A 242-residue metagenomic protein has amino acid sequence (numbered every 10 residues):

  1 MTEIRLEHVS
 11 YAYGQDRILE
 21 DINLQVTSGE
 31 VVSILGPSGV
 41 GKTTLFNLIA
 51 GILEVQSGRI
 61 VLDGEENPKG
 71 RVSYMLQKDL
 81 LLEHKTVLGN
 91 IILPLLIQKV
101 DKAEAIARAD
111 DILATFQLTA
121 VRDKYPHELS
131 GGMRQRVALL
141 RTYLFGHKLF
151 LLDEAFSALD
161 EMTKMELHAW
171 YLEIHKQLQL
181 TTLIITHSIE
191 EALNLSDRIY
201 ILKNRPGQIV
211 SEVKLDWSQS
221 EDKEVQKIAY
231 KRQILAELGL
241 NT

Functional and structural regions predicted by a protein language model:
L35-P37: The feature captures the beta-strand-to-loop junction immediately N-terminal to the Walker
A50: Helix-to-loop junction immediately C-terminal to a conserved catalytic motif
G58-G70, R108: Conserved ABC transporter NBD signature motif
L88-L96, I106, K214: Short helical segment in ABC ATPase nucleotide-binding domains corresponding to the A-loop/adjacent helical element
L96, A103-V121: Conserved ABC ATPase "signature" region
Y125-L129, M133: Conserved ABC ATPase signature
L144-K148: A short, proline-enriched helix->beta-strand linker immediately N-terminal to the Walker B motif in ABC-type P-loop
